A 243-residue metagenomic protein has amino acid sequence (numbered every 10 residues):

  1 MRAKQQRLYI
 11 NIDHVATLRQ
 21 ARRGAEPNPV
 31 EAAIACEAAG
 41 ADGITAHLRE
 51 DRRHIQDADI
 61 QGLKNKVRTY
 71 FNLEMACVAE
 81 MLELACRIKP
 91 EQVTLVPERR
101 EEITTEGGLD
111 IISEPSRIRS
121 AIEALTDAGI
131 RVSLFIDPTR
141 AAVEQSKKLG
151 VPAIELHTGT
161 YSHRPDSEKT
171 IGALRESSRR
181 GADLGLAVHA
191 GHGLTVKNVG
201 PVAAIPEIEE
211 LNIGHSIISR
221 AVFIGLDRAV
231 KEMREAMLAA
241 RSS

Functional and structural regions predicted by a protein language model:
M1-E80, L84-P90, Q145-K148, K169: Conserved N-terminal beta1-alpha1 strand-loop-helix module at the mouth
Q6-I12, I44-A46, F71-M75, V93-L95 (+4 more regions): Hydrophobic faces of well-ordered beta-strands that scaffold small-molecule active sites in alpha/beta enzyme cores
L8-P29, Y70-C77, T104-I112, T126-P138 (+2 more regions): Active-site mouth loops of central-metabolism enzymes
H47, T94-E102, A153-R164, E207-L226: Glycine-rich phosphate-binding active-site loops on the catalytic face of alpha/beta enzymes
L48-E123, L156, L174-R180: N-terminal active-site wall of soluble small-molecule enzyme domains
K64, G107, R220-S242: C-terminal helical cap(s) of enzyme catalytic domains, especially alpha/beta-barrels
A79-I88, T139-L149, A190, L194-I208: Catalytic cores of alpha/beta
R131-L184: Histidine/lysine/aspartate-rich catalytic loop segments that bind and position anionic ligands
